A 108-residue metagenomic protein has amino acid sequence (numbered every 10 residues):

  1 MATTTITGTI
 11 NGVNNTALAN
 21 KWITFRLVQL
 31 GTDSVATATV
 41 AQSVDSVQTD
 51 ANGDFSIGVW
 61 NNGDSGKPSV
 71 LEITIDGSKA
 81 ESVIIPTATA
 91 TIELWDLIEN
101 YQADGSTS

Functional and structural regions predicted by a protein language model:
M1-A90: Beta-strand-dominated extracellular/periplasmic modules and repeats in secreted or surface-exposed proteins
I85-S108: Extracellular beta-sheet/turn segments enriched in Thr/Pro/Gly and aliphatic residues
